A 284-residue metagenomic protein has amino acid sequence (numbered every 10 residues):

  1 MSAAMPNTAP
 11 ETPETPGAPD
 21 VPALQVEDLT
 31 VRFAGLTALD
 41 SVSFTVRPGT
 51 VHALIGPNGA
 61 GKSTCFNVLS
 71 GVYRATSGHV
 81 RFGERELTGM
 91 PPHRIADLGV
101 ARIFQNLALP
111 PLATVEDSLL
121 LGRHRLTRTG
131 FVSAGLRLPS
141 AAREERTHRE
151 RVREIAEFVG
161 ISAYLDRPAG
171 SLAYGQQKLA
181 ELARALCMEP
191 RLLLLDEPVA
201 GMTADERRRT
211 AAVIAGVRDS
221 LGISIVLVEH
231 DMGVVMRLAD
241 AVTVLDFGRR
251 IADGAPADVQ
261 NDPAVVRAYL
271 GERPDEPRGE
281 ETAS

Functional and structural regions predicted by a protein language model:
S2-S284: Glycine-rich phosphate-binding loops of nucleotide-dependent enzymes
